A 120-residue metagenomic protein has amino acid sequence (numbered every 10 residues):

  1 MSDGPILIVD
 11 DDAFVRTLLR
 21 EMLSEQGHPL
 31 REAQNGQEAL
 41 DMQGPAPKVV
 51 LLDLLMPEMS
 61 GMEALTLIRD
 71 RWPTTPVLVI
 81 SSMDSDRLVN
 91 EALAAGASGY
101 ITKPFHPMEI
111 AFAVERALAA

Functional and structural regions predicted by a protein language model:
R16, P57-S60, S85: The feature encodes the CheY-like receiver
T17-E25: Charged docking surfaces used in two-component/phosphorelay signaling
N35, S60-E63: Acidic catalytic/metal-coordinating carboxylates
D41, M62-P73: Short amphipathic alpha-helix used as the core "switch/output" element in two-component signaling
A46-L51: Active-site beta3 strand of CheY-like receiver
E63, D84-G99: Alpha4 helix (beta4-alpha4-beta5 surface) of REC/receiver domains from two-component response regulators
R87, F105-E115: C-terminal output helix
